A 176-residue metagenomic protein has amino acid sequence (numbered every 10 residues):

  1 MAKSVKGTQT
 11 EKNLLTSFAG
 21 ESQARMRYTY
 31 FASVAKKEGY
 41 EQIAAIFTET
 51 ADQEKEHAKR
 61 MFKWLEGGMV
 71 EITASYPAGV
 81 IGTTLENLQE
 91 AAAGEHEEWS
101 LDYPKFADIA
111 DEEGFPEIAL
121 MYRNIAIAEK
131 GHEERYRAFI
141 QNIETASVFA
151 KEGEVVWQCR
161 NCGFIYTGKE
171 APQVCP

Functional and structural regions predicted by a protein language model:
M1-P176: Non-heme di-metal
